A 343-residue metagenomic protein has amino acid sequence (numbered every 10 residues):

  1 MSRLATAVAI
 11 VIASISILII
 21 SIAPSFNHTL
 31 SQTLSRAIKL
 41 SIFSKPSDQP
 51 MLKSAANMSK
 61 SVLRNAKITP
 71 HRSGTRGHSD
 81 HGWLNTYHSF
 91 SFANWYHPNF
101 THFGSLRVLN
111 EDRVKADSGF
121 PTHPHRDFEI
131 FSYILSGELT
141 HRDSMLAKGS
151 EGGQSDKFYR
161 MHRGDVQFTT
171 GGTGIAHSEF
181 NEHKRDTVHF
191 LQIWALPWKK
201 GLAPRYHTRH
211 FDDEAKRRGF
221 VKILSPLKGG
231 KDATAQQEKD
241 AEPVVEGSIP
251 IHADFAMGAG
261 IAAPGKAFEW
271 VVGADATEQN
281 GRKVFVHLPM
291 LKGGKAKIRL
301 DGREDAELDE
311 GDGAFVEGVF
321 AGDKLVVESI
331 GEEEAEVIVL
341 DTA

Functional and structural regions predicted by a protein language model:
S2-K115, G119-P121, I338-A343: Generic N-terminal segment detector
N65-P98, S105-H125, L135-S150, F158 (+2 more regions): Conserved short histidine dyad/triad with adjacent acidic residue
S105-L106, T187-F190, F220, E334-V337: A residue-level signal for beta-strand positions that form part of recognition/binding surfaces within mature
R126-D156, R163-V166, V272-G302, E310-G311: Glycine- and acidic-residue-biased ligand/ion/polar-headgroup-sensing regions
H141-S144, E151, T169-G171, A176-K184 (+3 more regions): Short beta-strand His + acidic residue motifs that chelate non-heme Fe in jelly-roll/DSBH and cupin folds
V166, G172-T173, V319, T342: Short, surface-exposed secondary-structure boundary micro-motifs
G172-A176, R185-I298, R303-D312, E317: Conserved, well-structured core segments that form or line functional sites
R303-A343: C-terminal structured interaction module
